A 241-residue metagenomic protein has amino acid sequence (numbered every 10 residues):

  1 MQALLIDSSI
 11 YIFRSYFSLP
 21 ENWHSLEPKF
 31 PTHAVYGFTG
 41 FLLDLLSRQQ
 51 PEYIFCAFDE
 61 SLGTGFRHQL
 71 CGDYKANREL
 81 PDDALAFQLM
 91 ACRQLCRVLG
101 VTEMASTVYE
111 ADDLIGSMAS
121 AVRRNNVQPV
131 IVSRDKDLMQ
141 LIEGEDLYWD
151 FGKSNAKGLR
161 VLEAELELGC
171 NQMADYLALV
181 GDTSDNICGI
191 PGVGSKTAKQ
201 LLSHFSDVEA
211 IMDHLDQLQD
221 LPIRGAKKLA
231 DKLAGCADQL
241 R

Functional and structural regions predicted by a protein language model:
M1-V132, L138-A156, D238-R241: Noncatalytic, basic helical substrate-engagement surface that gates or grips nucleic-acid strands
Q50-F55, V101, R124, E145 (+1 more regions): Non-catalytic nucleic-acid-binding/docking modules located in mid-to-C-terminal regions of nucleic-acid enzymes
K136-D137, K196: Acidic, divalent-metal-coordinating active-site segment for phosphoryl/phosphodiester hydrolysis, typified by short
